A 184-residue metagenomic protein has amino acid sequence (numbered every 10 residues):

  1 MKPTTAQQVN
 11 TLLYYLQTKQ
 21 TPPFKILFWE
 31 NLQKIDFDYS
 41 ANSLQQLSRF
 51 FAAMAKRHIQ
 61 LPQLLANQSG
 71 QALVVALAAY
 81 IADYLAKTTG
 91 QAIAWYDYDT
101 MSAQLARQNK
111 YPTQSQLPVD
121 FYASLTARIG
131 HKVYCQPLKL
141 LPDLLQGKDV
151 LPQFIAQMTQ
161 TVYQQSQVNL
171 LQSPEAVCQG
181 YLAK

Functional and structural regions predicted by a protein language model:
M1-A76: N-terminal low-complexity, intrinsically disordered segments
Y14-Y15, Y39, Y80, Y84 (+6 more regions): Sequence-level detector for tyrosine residue identity
F51-M54, Y84, T88-T89, L144-L145: Generic structural signal for hydrophobic core residues of well-folded globular domains
P62-L64, Y84-A94, D120-R128: Short, Lys/Arg-enriched charge-dense amphipathic segments
Q68-N109: Aromatic- and glycine-enriched beta-alpha-beta binding-site module
L105-K184: A recognition module on extended beta-rich or small alphabeta surfaces enriched in W/G with H and D/E
